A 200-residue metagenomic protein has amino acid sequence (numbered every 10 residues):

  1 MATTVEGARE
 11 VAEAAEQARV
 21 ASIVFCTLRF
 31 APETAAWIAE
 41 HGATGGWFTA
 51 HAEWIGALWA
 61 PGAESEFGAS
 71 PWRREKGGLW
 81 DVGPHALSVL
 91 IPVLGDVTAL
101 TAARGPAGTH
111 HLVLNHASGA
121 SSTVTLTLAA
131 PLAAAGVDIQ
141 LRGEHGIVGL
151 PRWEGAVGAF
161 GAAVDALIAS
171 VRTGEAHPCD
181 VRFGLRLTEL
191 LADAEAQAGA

Functional and structural regions predicted by a protein language model:
M1-R29: Beta-strand-loop-alpha-helix segment that lines the small-molecule cofactor/substrate pocket of alpha/beta enzymes
A12, Q17-V20, A117, A169-A200: C-terminal helix-rich "cap/oligomerization" subdomain common to oxidoreductases
A21, L28-L100: Predominantly a Rossmann-like dinucleotide-binding segment in NAD(P)-dependent oxidoreductases
C26-R29, E53-L58, L128, H145 (+1 more regions): Short, flexible active-site-adjacent loop segments at beta-strand->alpha-helix junctions, enriched in small/polar
C26-R29, R104, A130, F183: Structured beta->alpha junctions
F30, V157-F160: Generic alpha-helical segment signature
E75, D81-W153, V164-G174, A192: Contiguous beta-strand/loop segments that form the cofactor/metal-binding neighborhood of enzyme cores
